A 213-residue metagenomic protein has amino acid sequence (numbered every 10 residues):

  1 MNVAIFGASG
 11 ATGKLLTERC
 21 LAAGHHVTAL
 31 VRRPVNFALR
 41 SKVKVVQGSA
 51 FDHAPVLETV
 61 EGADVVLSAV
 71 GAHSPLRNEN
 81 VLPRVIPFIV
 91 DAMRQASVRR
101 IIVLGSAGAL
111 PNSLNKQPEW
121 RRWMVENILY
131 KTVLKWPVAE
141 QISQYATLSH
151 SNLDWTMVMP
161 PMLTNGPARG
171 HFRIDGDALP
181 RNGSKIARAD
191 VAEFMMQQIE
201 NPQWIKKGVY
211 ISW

Functional and structural regions predicted by a protein language model:
V3-A23: N-terminal Rossmann NAD(P)H-binding glycine-rich loop of SDR-like oxidoreductase domains
L30-V35, S49-A50: N-terminal Rossmann-fold cofactor-binding loop
K44-A63: Conserved Rossmann-fold cofactor-binding substructure of NAD(P)-dependent oxidoreductases
S68, S74-I101, S143: NAD(P)-cofactor binding segment of oxidoreductase domains
P75-L76, K116-P137, P180: Alpha-helical membrane-targeting segments
V81-P83, V158, I186-M196, K207: Substrate-positioning beta->alpha
P111-L114, S151, P167-F172, Q198-K207: Glycine/proline-rich active-site loop of Rossmann-fold NAD(P)-dependent oxidoreductases
Y145-P167: Conserved beta-loop-beta element that borders a ligand/cofactor-binding pocket
